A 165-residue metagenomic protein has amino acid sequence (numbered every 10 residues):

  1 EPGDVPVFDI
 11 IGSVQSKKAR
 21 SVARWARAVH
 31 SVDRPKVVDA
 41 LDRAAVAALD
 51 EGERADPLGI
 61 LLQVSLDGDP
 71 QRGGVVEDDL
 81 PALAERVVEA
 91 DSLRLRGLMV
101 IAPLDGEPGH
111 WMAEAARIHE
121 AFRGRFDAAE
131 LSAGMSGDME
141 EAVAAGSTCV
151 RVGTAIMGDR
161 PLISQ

Functional and structural regions predicted by a protein language model:
E1-G137, V143-A145, M157-D159: Conserved alpha/beta-domain cores
G146-T148, G153: Active-site-proximal glycine-rich helix-loop-beta segment
D159-Q165: Short, charged, intrinsically disordered terminal tails
